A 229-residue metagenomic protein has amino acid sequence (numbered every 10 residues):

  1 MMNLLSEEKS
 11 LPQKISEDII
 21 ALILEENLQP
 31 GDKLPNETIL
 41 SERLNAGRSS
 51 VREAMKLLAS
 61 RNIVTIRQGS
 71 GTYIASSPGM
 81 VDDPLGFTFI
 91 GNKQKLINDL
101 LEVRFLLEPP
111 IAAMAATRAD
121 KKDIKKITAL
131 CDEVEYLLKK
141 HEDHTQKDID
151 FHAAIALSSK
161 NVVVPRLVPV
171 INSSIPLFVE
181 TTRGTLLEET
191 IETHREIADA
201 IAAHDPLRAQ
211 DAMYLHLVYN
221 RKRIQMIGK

Functional and structural regions predicted by a protein language model:
M1-L106, A113: Short linear motifs at protein or domain termini
M1-M2, L207-K229: C-terminal effector-binding regulatory domain of bacterial HTH transcription factors
I20-E25, A156, A198, Y214: Solvent-exposed, non-membrane alpha-helical residues enriched in polar/charged side chains
L100-E180, E192-H194, R208-Y219: Conserved amphipathic alpha-helical segments that form helical-bundle/coiled-coil interaction surfaces
T185-E189: Short helix-capping and inter-helix turn/linker motifs at the boundaries of alpha-helical repeat units
